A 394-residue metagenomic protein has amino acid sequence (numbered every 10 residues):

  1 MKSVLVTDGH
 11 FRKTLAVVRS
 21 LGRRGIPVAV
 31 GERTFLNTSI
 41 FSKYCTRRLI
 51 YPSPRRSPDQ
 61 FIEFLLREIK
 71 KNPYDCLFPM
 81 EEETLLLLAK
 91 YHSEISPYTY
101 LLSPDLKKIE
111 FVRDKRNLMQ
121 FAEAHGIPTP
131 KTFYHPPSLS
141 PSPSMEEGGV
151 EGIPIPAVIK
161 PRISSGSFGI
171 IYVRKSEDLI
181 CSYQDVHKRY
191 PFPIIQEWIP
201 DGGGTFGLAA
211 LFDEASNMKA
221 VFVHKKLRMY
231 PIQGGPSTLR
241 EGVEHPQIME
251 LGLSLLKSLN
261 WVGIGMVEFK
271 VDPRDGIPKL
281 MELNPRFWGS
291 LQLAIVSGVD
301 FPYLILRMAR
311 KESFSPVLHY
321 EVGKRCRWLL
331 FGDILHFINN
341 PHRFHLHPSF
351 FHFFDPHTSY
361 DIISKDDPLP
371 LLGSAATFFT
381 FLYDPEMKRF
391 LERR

Functional and structural regions predicted by a protein language model:
M1-P104, D367-P368, S374-E392: ATP-binding N-terminal substructure of ATP-dependent carboxylate-amine bond-forming enzymes
S96, K107-P128: Glycine-/Pro-rich loop/turn segments that contact NAD(P) or position catalytic residues in Rossmann-like domains
A122, T132-Y134, I153-Y172, P191-G202: ATP-grasp fold ATP-binding core
E146-G149: Glycine-biased, low-complexity coil/linker segments
S164-S167, L227-P231, P236, N284-G298: Glycine-rich phosphate/pyrophosphate-binding beta-alpha loops
S176-P231, R240-L253, K270-V271, I277-K279: Phosphate-binding site of ATP-dependent enzymes
K257-Q292: Conserved metal-phosphate-binding beta-hairpin within the catalytic cores of diverse ATP-dependent phosphoryl-transfer
R307-R394: Peripheral (often C-terminal) accessory segments that flank ATP-dependent C-N-forming ligase machineries
